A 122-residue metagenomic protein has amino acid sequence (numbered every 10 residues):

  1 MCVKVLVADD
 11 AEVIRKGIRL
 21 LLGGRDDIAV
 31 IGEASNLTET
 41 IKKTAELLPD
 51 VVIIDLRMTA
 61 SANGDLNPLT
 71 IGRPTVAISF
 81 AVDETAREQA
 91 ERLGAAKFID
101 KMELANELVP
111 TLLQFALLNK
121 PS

Functional and structural regions predicted by a protein language model:
C2-V13, I18, L22: Conserved acidic segment of CheY-like receiver
A8-D9, A34, V52: Conserved sequence signature across two-component system core domains
D27-S35, K43: Short hydrophobic/Thr-rich beta-strand motif most characteristic of the beta2 strand and flanking loop of CheY-like
L47-M58: Active-site beta3 strand of CheY-like receiver
M58-R73: Short amphipathic alpha-helix used as the core "switch/output" element in two-component signaling
V82-I99, E103, P110: Alpha4 helix (beta4-alpha4-beta5 surface) of REC/receiver domains from two-component response regulators
L113-S122: The C-terminal output helix
